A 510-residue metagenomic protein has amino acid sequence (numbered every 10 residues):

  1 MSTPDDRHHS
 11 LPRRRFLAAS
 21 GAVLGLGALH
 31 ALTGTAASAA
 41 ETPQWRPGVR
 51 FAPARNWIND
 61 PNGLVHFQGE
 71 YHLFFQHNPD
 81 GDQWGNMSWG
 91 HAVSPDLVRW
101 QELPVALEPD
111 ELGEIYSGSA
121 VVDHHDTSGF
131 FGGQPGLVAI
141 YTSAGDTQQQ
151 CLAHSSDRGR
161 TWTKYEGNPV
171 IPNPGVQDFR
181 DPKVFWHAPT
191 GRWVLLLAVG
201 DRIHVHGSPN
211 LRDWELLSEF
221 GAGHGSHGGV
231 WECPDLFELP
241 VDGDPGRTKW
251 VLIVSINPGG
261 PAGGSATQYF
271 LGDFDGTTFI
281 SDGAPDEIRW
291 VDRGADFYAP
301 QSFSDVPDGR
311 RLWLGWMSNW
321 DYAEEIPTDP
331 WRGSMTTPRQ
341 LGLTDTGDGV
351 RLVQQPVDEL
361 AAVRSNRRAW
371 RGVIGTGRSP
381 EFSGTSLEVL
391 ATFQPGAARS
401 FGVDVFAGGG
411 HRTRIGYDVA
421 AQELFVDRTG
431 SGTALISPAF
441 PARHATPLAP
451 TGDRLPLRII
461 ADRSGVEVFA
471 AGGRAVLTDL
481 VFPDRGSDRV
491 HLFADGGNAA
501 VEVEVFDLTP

Functional and structural regions predicted by a protein language model:
M1-L11: N-terminal secretory signal peptides
P4-D5, T33, L492: Juxtamembrane helix-loop transition sites at the ends of transmembrane segments in multi-pass membrane proteins
H9, R15-T35: N-terminal export signals
L32-G34, P61, F469: Residue-level detector of intrinsically disordered/flexible regions characterized by low predicted structural confidence
A39-P182, W186-W231, P240-R293, M317-W370 (+4 more regions): Beta-rich carbohydrate-recognition and catalytic domains
P245, D273-E287, V291-P510: Beta-rich accessory regions
